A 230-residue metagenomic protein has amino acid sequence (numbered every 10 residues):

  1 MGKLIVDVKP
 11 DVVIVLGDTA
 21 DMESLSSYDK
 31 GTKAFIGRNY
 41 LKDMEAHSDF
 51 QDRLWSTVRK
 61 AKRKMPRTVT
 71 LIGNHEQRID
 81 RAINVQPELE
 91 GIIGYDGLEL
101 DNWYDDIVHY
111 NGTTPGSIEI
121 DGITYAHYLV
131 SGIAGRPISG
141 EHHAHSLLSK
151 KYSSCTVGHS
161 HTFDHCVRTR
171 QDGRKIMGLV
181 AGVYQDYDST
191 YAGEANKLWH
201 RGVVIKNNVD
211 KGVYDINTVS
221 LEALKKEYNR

Functional and structural regions predicted by a protein language model:
M1, S56, G112-T113, S139-H145: A generic local structural motif
M1-K9, Y125-A126, K226-R230: Basic, amphipathic N-terminal segments that precede the first structured/catalytic domain
M1-Y104: Core catalytic region of metal-dependent phosphoesterases/phosphodiesterases, especially metallo-beta-lactamase-like
V6-K9, K62-R63, E119, L147-K151 (+1 more regions): Flexible, charged surface loops at secondary-structure boundaries
V12, I123, S154: Short, Asp-centered acidic motifs that coordinate Mg2+ and/or phosphate in catalytic or ligand-binding sites
G91-A126: Metallo-beta-lactamase
A126-N217: Conserved beta-sheet core of the metallophosphoesterase superfamily
Q185, N217-N229: Short, solvent-exposed aromatic-acidic interface loops
